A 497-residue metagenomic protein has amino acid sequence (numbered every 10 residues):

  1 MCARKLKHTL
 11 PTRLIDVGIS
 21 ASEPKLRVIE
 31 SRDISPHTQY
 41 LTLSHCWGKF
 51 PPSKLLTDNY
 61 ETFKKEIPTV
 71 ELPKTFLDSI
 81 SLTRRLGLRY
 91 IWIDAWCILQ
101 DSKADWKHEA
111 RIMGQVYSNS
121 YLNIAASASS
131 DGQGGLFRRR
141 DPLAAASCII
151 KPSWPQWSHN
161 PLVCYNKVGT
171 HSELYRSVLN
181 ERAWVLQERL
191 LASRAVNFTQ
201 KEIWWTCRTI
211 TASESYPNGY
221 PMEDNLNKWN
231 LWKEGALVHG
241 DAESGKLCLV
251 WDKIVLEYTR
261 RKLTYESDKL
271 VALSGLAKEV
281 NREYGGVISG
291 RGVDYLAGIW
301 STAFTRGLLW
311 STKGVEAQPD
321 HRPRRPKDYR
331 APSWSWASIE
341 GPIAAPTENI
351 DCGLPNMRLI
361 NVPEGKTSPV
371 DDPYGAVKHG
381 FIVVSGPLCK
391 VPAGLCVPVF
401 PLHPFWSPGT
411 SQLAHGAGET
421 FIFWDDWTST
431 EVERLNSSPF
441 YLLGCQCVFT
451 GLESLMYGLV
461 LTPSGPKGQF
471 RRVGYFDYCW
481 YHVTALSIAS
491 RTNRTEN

Functional and structural regions predicted by a protein language model:
M1-L86, I98-N497: Feature captures the RNA virus RNA-dependent RNA polymerase
R89: Short acidic/polar active-site loop segments enriched in Thr and Asp
I93: Conserved functional hotspot residues or short segments at active or partner-binding sites across diverse domains
